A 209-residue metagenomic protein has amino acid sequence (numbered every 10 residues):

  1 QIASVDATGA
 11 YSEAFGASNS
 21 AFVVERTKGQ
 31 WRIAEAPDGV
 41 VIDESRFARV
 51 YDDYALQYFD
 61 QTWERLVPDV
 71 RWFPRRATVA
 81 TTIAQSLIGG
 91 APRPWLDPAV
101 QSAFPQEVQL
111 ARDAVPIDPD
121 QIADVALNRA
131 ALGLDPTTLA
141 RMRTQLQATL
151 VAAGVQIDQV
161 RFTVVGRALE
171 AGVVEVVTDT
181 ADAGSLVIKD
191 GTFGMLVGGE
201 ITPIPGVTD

Functional and structural regions predicted by a protein language model:
Q1-D209: Bimodal "functional hotspot" detector
